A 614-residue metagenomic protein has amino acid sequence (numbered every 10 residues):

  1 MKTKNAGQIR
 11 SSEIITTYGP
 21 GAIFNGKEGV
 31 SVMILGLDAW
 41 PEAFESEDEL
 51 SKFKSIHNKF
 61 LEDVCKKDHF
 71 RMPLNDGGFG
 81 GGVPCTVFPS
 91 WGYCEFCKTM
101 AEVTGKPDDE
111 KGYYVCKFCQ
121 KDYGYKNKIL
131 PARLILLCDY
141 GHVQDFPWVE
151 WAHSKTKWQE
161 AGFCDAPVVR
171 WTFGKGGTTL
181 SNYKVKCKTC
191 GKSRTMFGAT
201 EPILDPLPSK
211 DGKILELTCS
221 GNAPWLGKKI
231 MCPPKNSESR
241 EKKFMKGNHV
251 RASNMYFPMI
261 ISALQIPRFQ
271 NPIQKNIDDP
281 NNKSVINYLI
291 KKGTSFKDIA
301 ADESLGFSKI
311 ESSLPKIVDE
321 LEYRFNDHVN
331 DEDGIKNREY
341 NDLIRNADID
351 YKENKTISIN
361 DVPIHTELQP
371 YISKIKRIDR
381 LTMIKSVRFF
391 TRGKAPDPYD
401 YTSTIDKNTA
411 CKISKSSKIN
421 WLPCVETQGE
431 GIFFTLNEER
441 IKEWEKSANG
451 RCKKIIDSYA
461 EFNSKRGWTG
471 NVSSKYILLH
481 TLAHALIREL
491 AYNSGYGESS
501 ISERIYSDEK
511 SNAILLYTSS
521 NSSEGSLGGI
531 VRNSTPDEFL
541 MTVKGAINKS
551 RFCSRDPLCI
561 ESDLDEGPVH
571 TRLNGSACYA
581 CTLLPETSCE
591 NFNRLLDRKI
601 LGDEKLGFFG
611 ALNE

Functional and structural regions predicted by a protein language model:
M1-A152, V168, T172-F173, S181 (+2 more regions): Extended, well-ordered protein cores
Y114, K155-E160, L207-P208: Short, surface-exposed linear segments at secondary-structure transitions and domain or protein termini
K157-G177: Cys/His-rich, Zn2+-coordinating zinc-finger modules
V168, P206-K213: Short amphipathic alpha-helical linker/capping segments at the junctions of internal repeats and modular domains
G177-T178, K184: Active-site-adjacent segment of 2-oxoglutarate/Fe(II) JmjC oxygenases
Y183-K186, G191-F197: Extended charged low-complexity segments that act as oligomerization/scaffolding linkers
F197, E201-P202, W225: Extended acidic/polar, glycine-enriched regions that form or flank non-catalytic beta-rich accessory modules
P202-S209, C219, R251: A Rossmann-like FAD-binding core segment of flavoenzymes
